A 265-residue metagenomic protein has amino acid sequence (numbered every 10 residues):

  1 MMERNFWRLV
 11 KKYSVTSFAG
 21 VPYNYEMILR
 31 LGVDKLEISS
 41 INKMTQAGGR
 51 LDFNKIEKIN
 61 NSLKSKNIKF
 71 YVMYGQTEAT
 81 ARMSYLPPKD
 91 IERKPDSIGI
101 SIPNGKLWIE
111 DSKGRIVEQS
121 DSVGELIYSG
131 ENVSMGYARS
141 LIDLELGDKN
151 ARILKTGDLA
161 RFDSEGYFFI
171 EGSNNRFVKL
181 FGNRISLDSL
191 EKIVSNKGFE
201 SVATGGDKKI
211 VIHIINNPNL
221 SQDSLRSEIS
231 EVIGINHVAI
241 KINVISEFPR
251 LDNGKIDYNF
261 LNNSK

Functional and structural regions predicted by a protein language model:
M1-Y13, P22-L31, I185-L190: ATP-dependent adenylate-forming carboxylate-activation enzymes
W7, T16-G20, L29-K94, K106: Gly/Ser/Thr-rich phosphate-binding loop
F18, G130, M135-G136, R152 (+3 more regions): AMP-binding/adenylate-forming catalytic core of the ANL superfamily
N24-Y25, L51, V133: Alpha-helix capping/helix-boundary segments
G48, G75, G99, D158 (+1 more regions): Active-site glycine-centered loops adjacent to acidic/histidine catalytic or metal-binding residues that shape
I100-N104, R115-G147, I185: Conserved ATP/PPi-binding loop(s) of AMP-dependent carboxylate-activating enzymes
E110-D111, S120, T156, F162 (+2 more regions): Hydrophobic alpha-helical segments, especially N-terminal targeting/anchoring helices
